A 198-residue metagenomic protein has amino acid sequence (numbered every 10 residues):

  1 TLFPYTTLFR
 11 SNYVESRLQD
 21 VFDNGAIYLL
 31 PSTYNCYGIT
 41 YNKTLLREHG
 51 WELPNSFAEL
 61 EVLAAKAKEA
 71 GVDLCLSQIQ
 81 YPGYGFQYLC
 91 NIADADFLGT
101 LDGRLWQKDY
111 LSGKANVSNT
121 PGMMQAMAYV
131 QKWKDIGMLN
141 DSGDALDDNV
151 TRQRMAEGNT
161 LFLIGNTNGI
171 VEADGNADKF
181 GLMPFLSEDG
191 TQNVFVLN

Functional and structural regions predicted by a protein language model:
P4-Y13, T44-N55, Q153-R154, L161-F162 (+2 more regions): Extracytoplasmic "Venus flytrap"/periplasmic binding protein-like
P4-Y37, E52, Y88-C90, L182-P184: Hinge/lid segment of periplasmic solute-binding proteins
T6-Y13, A95-Q125, S187-F195: Short, solvent-exposed loop/beta-turn-alpha elements that line the ligand-binding surface or hinge of extracytoplasmic
G25, E48-H49, I136, D174-N198: Extracytoplasmic/periplasmic substrate-recognition and gating elements
F57-V62, D141-A156: Short helix-initiation/N-cap motifs at beta->coil->alpha
A64-K66, K108-G143: Glycine-centered hinge/linker elements that transmit conformational signals in sensory and ligand-binding systems
G71-L74, A156-G165, D178: Alpha-to-beta junction loops
D148, G165-I170, N198: Beta->alpha turn/N-cap motifs
